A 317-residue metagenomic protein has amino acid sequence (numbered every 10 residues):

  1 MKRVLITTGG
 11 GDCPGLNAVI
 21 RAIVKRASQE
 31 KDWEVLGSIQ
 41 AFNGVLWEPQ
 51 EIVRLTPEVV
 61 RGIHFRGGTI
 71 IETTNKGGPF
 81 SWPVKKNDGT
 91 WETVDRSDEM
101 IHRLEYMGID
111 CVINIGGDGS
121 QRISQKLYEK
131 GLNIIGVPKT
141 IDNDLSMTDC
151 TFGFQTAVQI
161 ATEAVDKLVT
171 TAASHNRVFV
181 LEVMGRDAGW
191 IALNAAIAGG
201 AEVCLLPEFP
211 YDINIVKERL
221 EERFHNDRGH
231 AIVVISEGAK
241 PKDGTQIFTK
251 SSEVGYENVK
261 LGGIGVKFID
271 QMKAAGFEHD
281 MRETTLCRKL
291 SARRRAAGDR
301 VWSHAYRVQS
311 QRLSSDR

Functional and structural regions predicted by a protein language model:
M1-T8, V19-G108, I115, G119 (+5 more regions): A cross-family phosphate/adenosyl-ligand binding-site feature
K2, N176-R177, H230: Nucleotide donor/acceptor-binding cores
T7-T8, G37-I39, E72-T73, N114-G116 (+6 more regions): Short beta-strand segments
F42-V45, T140-L145, Y211-I213, P241: Short gly/pro/ser/thr-enriched loop/turn and capping motifs at secondary-structure boundaries
L46-V112, D118-G199: Small/polar-residue-rich loop-to-helix segments that shape phosphate-bearing ligand pockets
R103, C111-G116, R122-K126, N133 (+2 more regions): Accessory alpha-helical/coil subdomains and C-terminal extensions that flank or cap enzyme catalytic cores
R288-R317: Low-complexity basic/metal-binding stretches
